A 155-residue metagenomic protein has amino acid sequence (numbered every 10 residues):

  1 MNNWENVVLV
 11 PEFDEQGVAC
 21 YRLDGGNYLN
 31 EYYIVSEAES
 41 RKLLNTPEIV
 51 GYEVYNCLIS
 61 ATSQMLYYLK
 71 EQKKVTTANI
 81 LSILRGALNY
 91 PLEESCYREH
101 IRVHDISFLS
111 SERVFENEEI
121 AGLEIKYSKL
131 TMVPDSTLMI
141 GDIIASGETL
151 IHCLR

Functional and structural regions predicted by a protein language model:
M1-R155: PRPP-associated nucleotide enzymes
